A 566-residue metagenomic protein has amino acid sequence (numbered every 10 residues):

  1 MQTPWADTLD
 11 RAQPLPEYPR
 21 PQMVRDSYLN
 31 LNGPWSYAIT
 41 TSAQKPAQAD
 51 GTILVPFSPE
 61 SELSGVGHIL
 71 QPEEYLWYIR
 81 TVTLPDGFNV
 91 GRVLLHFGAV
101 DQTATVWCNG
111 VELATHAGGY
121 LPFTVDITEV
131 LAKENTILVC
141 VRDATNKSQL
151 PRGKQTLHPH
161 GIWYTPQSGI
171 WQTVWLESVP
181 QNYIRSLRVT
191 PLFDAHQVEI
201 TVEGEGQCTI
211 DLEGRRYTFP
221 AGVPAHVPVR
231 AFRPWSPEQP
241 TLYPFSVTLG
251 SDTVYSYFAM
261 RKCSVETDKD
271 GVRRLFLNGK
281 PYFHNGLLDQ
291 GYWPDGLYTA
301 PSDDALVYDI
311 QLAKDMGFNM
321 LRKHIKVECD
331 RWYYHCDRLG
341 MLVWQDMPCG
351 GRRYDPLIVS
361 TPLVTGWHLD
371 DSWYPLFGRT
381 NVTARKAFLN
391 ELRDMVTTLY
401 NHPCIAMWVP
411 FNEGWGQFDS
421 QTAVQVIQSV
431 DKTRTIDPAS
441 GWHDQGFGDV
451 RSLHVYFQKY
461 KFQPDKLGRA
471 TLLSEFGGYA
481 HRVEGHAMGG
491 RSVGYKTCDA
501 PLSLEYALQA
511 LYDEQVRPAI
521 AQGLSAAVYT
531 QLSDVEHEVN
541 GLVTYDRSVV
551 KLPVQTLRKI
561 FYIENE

Functional and structural regions predicted by a protein language model:
M1-Y28: N-terminal pre-domain segments of enzymes
S36-T41, H68-Y183, E205, R216-Y217 (+3 more regions): Accessory beta-strand-rich segments of carbohydrate-active enzymes
L70-L76, N89-G91, E238-T241, T267-K269 (+1 more regions): Aromatic- and glycine-enriched glycan-recognition loops and surfaces that form the carbohydrate-binding subsites
W107-L113, E213-G214, G250-S251, N278-G279: Short strand-turn-strand beta-turns centered on an Asx-Gly dipeptide
E129-E134, E203-D268: Extended acidic/polar, glycine-enriched regions that form or flank non-catalytic beta-rich accessory modules
S178-E205, K269-R274, Y562-N565: Surface beta-strand/loop "capping" patches
L187-P191, P234, T248-A313, I563: N-terminal carbohydrate-binding accessory modules
E199-T201, M320-F561: Substrate-binding/catalytic cleft of secreted carbohydrate-active enzymes, primarily glycoside hydrolases
